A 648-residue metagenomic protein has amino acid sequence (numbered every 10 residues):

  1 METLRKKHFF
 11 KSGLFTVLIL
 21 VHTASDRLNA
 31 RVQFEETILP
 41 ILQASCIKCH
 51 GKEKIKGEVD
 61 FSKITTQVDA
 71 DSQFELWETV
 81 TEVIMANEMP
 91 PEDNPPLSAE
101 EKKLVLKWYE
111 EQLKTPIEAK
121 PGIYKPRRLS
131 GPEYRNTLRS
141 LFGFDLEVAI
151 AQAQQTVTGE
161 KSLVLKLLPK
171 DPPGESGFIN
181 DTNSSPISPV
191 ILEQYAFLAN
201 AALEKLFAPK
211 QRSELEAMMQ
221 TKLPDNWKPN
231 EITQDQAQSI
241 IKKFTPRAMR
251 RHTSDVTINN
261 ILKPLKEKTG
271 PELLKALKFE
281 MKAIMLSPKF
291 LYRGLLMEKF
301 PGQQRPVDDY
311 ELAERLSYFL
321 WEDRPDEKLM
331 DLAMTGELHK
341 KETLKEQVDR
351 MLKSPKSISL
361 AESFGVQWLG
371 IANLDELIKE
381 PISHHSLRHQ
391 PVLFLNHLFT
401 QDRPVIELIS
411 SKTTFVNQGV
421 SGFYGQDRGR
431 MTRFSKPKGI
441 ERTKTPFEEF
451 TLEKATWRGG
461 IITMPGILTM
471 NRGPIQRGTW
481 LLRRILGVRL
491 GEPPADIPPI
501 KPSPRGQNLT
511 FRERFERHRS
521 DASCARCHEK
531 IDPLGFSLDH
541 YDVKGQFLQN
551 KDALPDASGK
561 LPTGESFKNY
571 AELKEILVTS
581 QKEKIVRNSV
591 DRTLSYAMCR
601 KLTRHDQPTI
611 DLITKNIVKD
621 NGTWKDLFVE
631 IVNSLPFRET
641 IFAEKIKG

Functional and structural regions predicted by a protein language model:
E2-L14: Bacterial N-terminal signal peptides that target proteins for export
F15-D26: Hydrophobic h-region of N-terminal signal peptides that target proteins for export in Gram-negative bacteria
S25-K222, R247, R251-S254, I258-K263 (+11 more regions): Aromatic- and Gly/Pro-enriched helix-to-coil junctions and flexible linker segments
L28-T79, A86-E88, D93-L97, S421 (+5 more regions): Sequence context surrounding c-type heme c attachment/ligation sites in exported
W108, E133, L141-F142, N183-E214 (+9 more regions): Extended surface/linker regions that mediate inter-domain or inter-protein docking in multi-component redox
K228-E280: A conserved hydrophobic secondary-structure block that centers on an alpha-helix together with its immediately flanking
E231-Q236, T269-F279, G302-L312, L352-L360 (+5 more regions): Structural motif
T257, I261, P288-R293, L312 (+8 more regions): Extended, hydrophobic alpha-helical segments in both membrane/secreted and soluble proteins
